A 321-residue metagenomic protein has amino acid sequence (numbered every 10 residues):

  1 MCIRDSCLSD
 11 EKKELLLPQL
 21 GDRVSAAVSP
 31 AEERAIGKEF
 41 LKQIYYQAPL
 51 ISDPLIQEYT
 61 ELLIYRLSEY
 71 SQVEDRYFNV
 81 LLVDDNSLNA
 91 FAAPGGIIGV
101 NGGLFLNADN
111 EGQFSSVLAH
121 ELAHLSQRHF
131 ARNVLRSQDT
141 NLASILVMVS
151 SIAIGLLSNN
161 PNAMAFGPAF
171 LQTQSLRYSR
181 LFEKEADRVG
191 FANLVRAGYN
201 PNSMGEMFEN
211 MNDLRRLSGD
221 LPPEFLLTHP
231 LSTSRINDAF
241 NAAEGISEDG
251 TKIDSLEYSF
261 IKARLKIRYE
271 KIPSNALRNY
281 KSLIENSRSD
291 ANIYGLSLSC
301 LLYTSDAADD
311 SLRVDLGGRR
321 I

Functional and structural regions predicted by a protein language model:
M1-D5, Y303-D310, G318: Conserved small/polar residues in nucleotide/adenosyl-binding loops
R4-N89, R216, L277, S282: Hydrophobic or amphipathic, alpha-helical segments that drive membrane association/targeting
C7-L8, Q19-P30, K38, L50 (+2 more regions): Extracytoplasmic and endomembrane cell-envelope/extracellular-matrix remodeling and assembly machinery
R76, V134-Q138, P161-A163, G198-F208: Acidic/histidine metal-binding catalytic segments
G102-S115: Short pre-active-site segment immediately N-terminal to the catalytic Zn-binding motif
L122-Q138: Catalytic Zn2+-binding segment of zinc metalloproteases
L142-L157, F166-F170: Membrane-active amphipathic alpha-helices enriched in small hydrophobic residues
D315-I321: Hydrophobic alpha-helical segments, chiefly the membrane-spanning helices and signal/signal-anchor peptides
